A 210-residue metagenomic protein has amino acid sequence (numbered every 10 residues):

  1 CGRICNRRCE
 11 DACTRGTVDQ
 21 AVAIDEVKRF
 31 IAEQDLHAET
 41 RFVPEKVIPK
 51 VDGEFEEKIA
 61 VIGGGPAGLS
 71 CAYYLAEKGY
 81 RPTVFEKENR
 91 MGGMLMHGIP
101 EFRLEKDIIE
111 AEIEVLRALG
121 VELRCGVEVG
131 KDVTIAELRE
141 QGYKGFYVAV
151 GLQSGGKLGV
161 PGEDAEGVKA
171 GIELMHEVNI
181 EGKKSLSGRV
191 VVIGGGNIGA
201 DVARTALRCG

Functional and structural regions predicted by a protein language model:
C1, C5, R15-A23, A67 (+5 more regions): Catalytic cores of large soluble enzymes that bind and process phosphate-bearing ligands
C1-V47, V51, R117, C125 (+1 more regions): Glycine/serine-rich phosphate-binding loop and adjoining beta1-alpha1 elements at the start of nucleotide-handling
R8, G79, G120, G142 (+1 more regions): Conserved functional loop/turn residues at catalytic and ligand-binding sites
V27, L95-Y143: N-terminal Rossmann-like dinucleotide/flavin-binding domain of flavoprotein oxidoreductases that bind FAD/FMN
D35-Y80, L95: Extended interfacial segments that mediate partner engagement and assembly in macromolecular machines
F55-E57, G142, D164, L186-S187: Residue-level preference for short coil/turn positions at secondary-structure junctions
I62-F85, C125-R139, S154-G156, E173-G210: Rossmann-like dinucleotide/flavin-binding elements
Y80-M96: Glycine-rich FAD pyrophosphate-binding loop
